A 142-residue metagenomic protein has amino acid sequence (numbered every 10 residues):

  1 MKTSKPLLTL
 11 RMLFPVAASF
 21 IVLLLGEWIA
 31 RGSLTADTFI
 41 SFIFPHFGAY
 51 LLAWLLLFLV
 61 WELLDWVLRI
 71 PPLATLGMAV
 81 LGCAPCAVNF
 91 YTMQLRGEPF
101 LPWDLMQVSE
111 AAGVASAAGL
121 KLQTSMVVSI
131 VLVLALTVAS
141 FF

Functional and structural regions predicted by a protein language model:
K2-F142: Transmembrane and membrane-interface helices of multi-pass, inner-membrane envelope-modifying transferases
